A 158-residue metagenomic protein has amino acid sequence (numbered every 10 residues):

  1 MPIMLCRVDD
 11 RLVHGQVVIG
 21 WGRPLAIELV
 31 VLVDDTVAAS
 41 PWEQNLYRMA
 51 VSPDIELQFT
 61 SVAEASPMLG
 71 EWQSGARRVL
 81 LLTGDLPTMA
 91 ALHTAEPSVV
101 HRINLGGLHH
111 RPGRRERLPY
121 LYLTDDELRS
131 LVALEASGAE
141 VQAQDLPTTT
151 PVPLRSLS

Functional and structural regions predicted by a protein language model:
M1-V51, E56: Long, hydrophobic N-terminal alpha-helical segment
P2-C6, E28-V31, E56-Q58, R78-L81 (+2 more regions): Structural motif
D9-L12, S61, L123: A general structural motif
W21-P24, L46-V51, A95-V99, Y120-L121 (+1 more regions): Short, solvent-exposed amphipathic alpha-helical segments in soluble enzyme and RNA/protein-processing domains
D34-A38, S61-E64, L86-P87, G106-H110 (+1 more regions): Short, ordered loop/turn segments at secondary-structure junctions
Y47, M89, H93, L128-V132: Short amphipathic alpha-helical segments and helix-helix/interface helices
Q58-G106: Ordered, amphipathic secondary-structure segments that act as subunit-interaction surfaces in large macromolecular
H101-S158: Glycine-rich, aromatic-bearing surface loops/beta-hairpins
